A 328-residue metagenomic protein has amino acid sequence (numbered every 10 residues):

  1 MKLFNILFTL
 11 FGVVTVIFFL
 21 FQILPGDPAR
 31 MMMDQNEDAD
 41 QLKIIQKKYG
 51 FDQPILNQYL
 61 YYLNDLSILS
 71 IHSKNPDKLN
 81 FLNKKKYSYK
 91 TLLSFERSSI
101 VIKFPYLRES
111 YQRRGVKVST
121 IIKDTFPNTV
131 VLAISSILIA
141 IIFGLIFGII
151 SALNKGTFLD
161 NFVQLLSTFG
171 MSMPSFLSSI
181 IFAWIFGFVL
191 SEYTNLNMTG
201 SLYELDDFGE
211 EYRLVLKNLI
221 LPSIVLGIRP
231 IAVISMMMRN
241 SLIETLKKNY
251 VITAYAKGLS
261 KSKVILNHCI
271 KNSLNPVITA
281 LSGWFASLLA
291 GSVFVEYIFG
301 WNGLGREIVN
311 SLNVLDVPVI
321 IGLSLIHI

Functional and structural regions predicted by a protein language model:
M1-I6: Transmembrane alpha-helical segments of polytopic membrane transport and secretion proteins
L10-S67, I71-K85, L190-Y212: Hydrophobic alpha-helical transmembrane segments of membrane transport/permease proteins and related membrane-embedded
I17, F21, P25, A29 (+5 more regions): Membrane-water interface at transmembrane helix exits
I17-I23, L166-T199, V225-I231: Membrane-water interface segments at the C-terminal ends of transmembrane alpha-helices in multi-pass inner-membrane
L20, L24, M32, N36-E37 (+10 more regions): Hydrophobic aliphatic residues
D34, I44-K47, Y61, D65 (+6 more regions): Short amphipathic alpha-helical coupling elements at transmembrane boundaries
Q53-L145: An internal, D/E-rich "acidic patch" concept
F126-V131, S135-L159, S175, S191 (+1 more regions): Alpha-helical transmembrane segments of integral membrane proteins, especially multi-pass inner/plasma-membrane
